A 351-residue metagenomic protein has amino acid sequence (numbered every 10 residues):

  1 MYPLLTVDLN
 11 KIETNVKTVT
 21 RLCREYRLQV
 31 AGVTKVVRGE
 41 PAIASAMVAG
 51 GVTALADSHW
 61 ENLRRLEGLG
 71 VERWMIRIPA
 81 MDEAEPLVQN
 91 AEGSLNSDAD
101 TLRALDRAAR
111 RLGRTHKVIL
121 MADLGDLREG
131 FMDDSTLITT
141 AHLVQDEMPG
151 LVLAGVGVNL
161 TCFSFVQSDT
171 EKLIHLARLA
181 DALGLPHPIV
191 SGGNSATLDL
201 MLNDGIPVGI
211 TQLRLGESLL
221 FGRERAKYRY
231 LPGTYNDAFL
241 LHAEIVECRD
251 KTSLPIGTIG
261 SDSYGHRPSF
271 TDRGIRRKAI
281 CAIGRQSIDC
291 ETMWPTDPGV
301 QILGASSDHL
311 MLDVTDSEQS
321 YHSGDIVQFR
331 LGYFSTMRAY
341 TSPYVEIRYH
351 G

Functional and structural regions predicted by a protein language model:
M1-V7: Generic N-terminal amphipathic, Lys/Arg-enriched alpha-helix
T6, L28-E171, R178: Active-site-proximal beta-alpha core segment in soluble small-molecule metabolic enzymes
I12, K35, L66, L120 (+5 more regions): Conserved, mostly hydrophobic/aromatic
N15-T18, E25, V36-A49, N62 (+2 more regions): N-terminal capping/small domains of soluble enzymes
Q29, L185-I189, R338-S342: Flexible, glycine/charged-enriched surface loops at secondary-structure junctions
K117, D123-L240: Active-site loop/helix belt of alpha/beta enzymes
L198-C281, S287, W294-P295: Active-site loop ensemble at the mouth of alpha/beta enzyme cores that anchors a bound cofactor
T252-G351: C-terminal accessory subdomain/extension
